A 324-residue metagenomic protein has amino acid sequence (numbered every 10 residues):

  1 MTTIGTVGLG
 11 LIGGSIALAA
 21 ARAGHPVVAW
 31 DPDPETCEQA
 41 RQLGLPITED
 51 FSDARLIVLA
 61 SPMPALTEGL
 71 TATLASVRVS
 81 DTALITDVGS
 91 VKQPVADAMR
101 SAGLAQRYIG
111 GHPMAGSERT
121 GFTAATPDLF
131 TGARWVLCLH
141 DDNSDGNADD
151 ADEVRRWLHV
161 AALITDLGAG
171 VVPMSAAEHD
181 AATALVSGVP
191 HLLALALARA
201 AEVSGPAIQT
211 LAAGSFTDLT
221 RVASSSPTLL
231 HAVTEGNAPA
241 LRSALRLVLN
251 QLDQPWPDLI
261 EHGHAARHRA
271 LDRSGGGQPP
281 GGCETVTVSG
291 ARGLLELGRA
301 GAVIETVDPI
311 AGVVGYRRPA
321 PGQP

Functional and structural regions predicted by a protein language model:
M1-T48, S52, L56: NAD(P)+-binding Rossmann beta1-loop-alpha1 motif at the extreme N-terminus of oxidoreductases
D33, F130-S224: Internal alpha-helical scaffold of NAD(P)-dependent oxidoreductase catalytic cores
R55, A83, P190: Conserved acidic residues
I57-T73, V91-P94: Beta-loop-alpha module in the N-terminal Rossmann-like domain of NAD(P)-dependent dehydrogenases, especially those
A72-T123: Rossmann-like NAD(P)(H) cofactor-binding subdomain of soluble oxidoreductases
A207-G276: Interdomain hinge/lid region at the active-site interface of Rossmann-like NAD(P)-dependent oxidoreductases
L252-P324: NAD(P)-dependent dehydrogenase/reductase Rossmann-like domain
